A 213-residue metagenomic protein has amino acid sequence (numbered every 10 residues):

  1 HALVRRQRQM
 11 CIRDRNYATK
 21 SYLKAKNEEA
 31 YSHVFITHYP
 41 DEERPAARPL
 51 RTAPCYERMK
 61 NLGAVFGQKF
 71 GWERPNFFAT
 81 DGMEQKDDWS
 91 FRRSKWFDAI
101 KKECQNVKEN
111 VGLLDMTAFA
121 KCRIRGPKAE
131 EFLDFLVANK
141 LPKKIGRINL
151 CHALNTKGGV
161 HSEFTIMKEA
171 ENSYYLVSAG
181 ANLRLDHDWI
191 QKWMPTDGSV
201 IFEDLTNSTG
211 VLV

Functional and structural regions predicted by a protein language model:
H1-I12: Single conserved hydrophobic/aromatic residue that forms the stacking wall/gate of nucleotide- or nucleobase-binding
R13-V213: Basic, glycine/lysine-rich polyanion-binding surfaces/domains
